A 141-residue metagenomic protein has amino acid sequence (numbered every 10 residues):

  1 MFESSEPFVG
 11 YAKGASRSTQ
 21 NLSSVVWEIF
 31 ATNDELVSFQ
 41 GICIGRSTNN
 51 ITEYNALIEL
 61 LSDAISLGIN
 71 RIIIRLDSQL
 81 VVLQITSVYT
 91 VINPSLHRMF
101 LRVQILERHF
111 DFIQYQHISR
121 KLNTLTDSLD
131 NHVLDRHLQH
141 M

Functional and structural regions predicted by a protein language model:
M1-T52, E59, D63-N70: RNase H-like nuclease fold core
G14-T19, I58-D130: RNase H catalytic domain
G41-I44, L83-T86, M141: A generic short-segment signal for beta-strand/edge and adjacent turn/coil regions
T52-E53, L122: Hydrophobic (often cysteine-bearing) scaffold residues that line and stabilize catalytic clefts of nucleotide/cofactor
D135-M141: Acidic, His- and aromatic-enriched active-site or binding-groove loops in soluble protein domains that engage sugars
